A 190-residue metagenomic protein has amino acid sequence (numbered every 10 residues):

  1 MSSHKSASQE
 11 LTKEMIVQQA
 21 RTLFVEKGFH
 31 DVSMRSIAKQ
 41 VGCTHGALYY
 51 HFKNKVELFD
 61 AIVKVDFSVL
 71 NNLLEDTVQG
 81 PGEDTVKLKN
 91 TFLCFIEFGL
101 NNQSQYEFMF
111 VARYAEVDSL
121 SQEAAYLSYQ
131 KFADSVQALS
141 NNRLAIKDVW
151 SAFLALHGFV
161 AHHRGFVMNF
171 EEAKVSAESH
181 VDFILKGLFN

Functional and structural regions predicted by a protein language model:
M1-L11: N-terminal intrinsically disordered/low-complexity leader segments
L11, M15, Q19, L23-E57 (+1 more regions): Helix-turn-helix
L23, T77, F98, S135 (+2 more regions): Short alpha-helical functional segments enriched in proximate histidine and acidic residues
E26-H30, P81, N102: Short coil/turn segments at alpha/beta junctions that flank glycine-rich nucleotide-binding fingerprints
A61, E75-N101, R143, V149-A152: Hydrophobic alpha-helical connector segments
K64-V69: Short, basic, alpha-helical segments at the C-terminal edge of helix-turn-helix-like DNA-binding modules
V86-C94, F98-Q105, M109-E116, Q122 (+1 more regions): Internal catalytic or translocation cores that form aromatic/hydrophobic pockets or channels for amphipathic metabolites
E107-V111, D118-Q122, V136-K186: Hydrophobic/aromatic-rich alpha-helical bundle segments in the mid-to-C-terminal region
